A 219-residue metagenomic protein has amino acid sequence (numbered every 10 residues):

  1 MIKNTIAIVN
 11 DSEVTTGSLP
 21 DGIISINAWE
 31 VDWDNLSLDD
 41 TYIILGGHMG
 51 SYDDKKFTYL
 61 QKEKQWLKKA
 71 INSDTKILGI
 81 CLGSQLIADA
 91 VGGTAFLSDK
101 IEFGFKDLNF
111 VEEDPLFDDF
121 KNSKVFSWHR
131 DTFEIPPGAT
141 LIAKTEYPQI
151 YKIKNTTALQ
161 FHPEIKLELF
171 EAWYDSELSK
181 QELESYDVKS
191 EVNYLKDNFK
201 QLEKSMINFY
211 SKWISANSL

Functional and structural regions predicted by a protein language model:
M1-S73, Q181-L219: N-terminal beta1-alpha1 cap of cysteine-dependent amidohydrolase-like domains
I6-A7, I24-I26, I43, L78 (+3 more regions): Hydrophobic/aromatic beta-strand patches that form the interior of the parallel beta-sheet core in alpha/beta enzyme
S12-E13, H48-G50, Q85-L86, Y147-Q149 (+1 more regions): Short, solvent-exposed loop/turn segments at secondary-structure junctions
G17-S18, D53-K55, I87-A90, P137 (+1 more regions): Short glycine-/acidic-enriched loop or helix-start segments at secondary-structure transitions that form or flank
I23, T58-K62, A95-F96, A143 (+1 more regions): Glycine-rich, phosphate-binding/catalytic loops in enzymes
E30-N35, F103-F105, F133-E134, P148-I150: A short acidic, often aromatic-flanked loop/helix-cap motif at beta-alpha or helix-coil junctions that lines enzyme
L45-E112: Cysteine-nucleophile active-site neighborhood
V111-L219: Amide-donor transfer/coupling interface in amidating biosynthetic enzymes
